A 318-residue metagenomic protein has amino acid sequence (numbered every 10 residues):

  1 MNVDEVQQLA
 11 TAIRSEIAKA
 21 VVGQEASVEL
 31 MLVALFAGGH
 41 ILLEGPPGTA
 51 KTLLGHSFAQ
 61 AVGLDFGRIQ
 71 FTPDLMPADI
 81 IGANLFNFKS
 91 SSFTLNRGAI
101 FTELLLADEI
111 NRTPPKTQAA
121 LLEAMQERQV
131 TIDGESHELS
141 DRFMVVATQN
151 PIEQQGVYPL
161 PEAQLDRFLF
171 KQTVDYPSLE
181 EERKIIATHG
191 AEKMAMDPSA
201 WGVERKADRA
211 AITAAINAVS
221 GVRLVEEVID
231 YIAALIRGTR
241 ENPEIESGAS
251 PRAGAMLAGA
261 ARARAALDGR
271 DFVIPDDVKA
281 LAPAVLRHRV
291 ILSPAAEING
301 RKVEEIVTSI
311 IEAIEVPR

Functional and structural regions predicted by a protein language model:
D4, T239-R318: C-terminal engagement/docking regions of AAA+ P-loop ATPases
D4-P46, R237: Pre-Walker A (pre-P-loop) alpha-helix and adjacent loop at the N terminus of AAA/AAA+ ATPase modules, a conserved
E29-V33, F86-L106, E135: Conserved alpha-helical scaffold flanking the Walker A/P-loop in AAA+ ATPase domains
L35-T72: Walker A/P-loop
E44, D65-A78, G134-D141: Short beta-strand-centered segment that lines the nucleotide-binding/catalytic pocket of NTP-utilizing
G45, D108-E109, A120: Walker B catalytic acidic pair
P46, I80, T148: P-loop (Walker A) phosphate-binding loop of NTP-binding proteins
N87-S92, T113, M125-A207, I212-V222 (+1 more regions): Canonical AAA+ ATPase core
